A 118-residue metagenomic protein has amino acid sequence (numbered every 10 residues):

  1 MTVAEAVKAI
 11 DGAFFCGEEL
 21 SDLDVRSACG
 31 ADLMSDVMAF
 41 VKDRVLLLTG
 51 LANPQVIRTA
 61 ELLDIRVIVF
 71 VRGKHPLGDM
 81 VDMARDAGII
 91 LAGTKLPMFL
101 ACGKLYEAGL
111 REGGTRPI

Functional and structural regions predicted by a protein language model:
M1-L20: N-terminal, charge-rich interaction modules
D22-L23, S27, A31-L46, G50-I118: Feature captures the catalytic cores and cofactor-binding loops of soluble hydro-lyases/lyases that act on carboxylate
